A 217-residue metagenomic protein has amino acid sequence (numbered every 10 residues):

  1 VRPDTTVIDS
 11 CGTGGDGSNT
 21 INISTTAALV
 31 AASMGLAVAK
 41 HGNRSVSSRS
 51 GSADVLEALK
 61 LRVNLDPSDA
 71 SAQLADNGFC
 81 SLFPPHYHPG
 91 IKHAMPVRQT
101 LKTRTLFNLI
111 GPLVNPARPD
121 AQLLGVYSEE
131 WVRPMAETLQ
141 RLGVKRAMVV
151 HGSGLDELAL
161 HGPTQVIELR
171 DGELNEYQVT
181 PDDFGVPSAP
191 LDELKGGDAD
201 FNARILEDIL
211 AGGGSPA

Functional and structural regions predicted by a protein language model:
V1-S45: Active-site cofactor/substrate anionic-group-binding motifs, chiefly glycine- and Lys/Arg-rich phosphate-binding loops
D9-G12, S50-V55, A75: Short glycine/serine-rich loop/turn segments
T20, G35, E57-N64, A75-A217: Glycine-rich anion-binding loops and their surrounding alpha/beta cores
T26, G51, D69, P134: Short Gly/charged-rich anion-binding patches and loops
H41-R44, D66-L74: Short, surface-exposed recognition loops or helix-turn segments adjacent to catalytic cores
R44-L61: Active-site-proximal loop->helix
